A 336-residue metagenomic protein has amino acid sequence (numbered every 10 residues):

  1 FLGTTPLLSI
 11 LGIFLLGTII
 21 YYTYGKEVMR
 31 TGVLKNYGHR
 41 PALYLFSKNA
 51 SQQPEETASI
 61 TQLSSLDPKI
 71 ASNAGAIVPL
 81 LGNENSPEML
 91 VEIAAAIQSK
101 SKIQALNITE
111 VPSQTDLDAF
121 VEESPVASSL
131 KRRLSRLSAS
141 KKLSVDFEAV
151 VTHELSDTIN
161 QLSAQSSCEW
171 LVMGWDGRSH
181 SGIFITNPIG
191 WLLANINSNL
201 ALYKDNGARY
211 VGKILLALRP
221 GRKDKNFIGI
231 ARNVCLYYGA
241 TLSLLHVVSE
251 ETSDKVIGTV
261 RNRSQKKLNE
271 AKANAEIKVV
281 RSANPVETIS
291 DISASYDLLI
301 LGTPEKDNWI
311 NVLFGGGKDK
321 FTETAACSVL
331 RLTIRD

Functional and structural regions predicted by a protein language model:
F1-Y37: A generic transmembrane alpha-helix motif of multi-pass inner-membrane proteins
Y21, L162-A208, S290-D336: Gly/Ser-rich helix-loop-strand patches that form or flank binding pockets for ribonucleotide-derived cofactors
G32-S51: Short, highly charged, low-complexity non-transmembrane loops/tails of multi-pass membrane proteins
T61-S124, K213-K278: Small/aliphatic-rich secondary-structure junction motif
P79, E92, Q104-P112, A119-L130 (+3 more regions): Soluble catalytic regions of membrane-associated enzymes that act on cell-envelope and secretory-pathway components
M89-I93, T158-Q161, P188, G229-I230 (+1 more regions): A short acidic, amphipathic alpha-helical/loop segment
T109, V150-D157, V280-V286: Charged docking surfaces used in two-component/phosphorelay signaling
L215, T241-V248, K255-D336: Protein-protein interaction modules outside structured cores
